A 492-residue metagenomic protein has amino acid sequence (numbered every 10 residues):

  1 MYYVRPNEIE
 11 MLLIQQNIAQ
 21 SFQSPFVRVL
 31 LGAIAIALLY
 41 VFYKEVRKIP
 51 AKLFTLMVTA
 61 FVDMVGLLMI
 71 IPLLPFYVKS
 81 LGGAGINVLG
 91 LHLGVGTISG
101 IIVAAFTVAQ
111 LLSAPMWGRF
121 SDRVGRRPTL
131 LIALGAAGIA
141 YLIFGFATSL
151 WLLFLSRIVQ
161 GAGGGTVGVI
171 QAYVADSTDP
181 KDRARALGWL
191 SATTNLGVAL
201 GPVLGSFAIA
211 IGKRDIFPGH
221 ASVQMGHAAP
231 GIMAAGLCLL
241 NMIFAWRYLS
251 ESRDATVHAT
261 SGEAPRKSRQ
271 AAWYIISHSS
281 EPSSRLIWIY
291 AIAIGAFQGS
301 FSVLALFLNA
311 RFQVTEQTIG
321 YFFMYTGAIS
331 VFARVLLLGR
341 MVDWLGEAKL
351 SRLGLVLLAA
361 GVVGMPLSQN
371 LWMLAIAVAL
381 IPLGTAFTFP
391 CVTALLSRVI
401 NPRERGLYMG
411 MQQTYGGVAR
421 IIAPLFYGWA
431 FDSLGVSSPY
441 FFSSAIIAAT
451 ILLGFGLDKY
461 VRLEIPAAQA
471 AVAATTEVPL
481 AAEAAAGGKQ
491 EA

Functional and structural regions predicted by a protein language model:
N17-R28, H92, A210-A235, W429-I447: A membrane-interface helix-boundary motif in multi-pass transporters
Y43, S250-I289, A310, T475 (+1 more regions): Juxtamembrane intracellular "pre-TM" segments in multi-pass secondary transporters
L73-G96, S302-T318: Short amphipathic helix-loop junctions that connect adjacent transmembrane helices in Major Facilitator Superfamily/SLC
L111-T148: Conserved MFS/SLC helix-loop-helix module at the cytosolic interface between two early adjacent transmembrane helices
S113-G125, A333-E347, F431: Helix-to-loop junctions at the C-terminal end of transmembrane segments in multipass secondary transporters
G125, F146-W151, Q313, L367-Q369: Helix-breaking motifs and short loop linkers at transmembrane-helix boundaries and internal kinks in secondary membrane
A235-V257, L453-D458: C-terminal membrane-cytosol helix-exit motif in multi-pass small-molecule transporters
A348-V392: C-terminal transmembrane helical hairpin of 12-TM major facilitator-type secondary transporters
